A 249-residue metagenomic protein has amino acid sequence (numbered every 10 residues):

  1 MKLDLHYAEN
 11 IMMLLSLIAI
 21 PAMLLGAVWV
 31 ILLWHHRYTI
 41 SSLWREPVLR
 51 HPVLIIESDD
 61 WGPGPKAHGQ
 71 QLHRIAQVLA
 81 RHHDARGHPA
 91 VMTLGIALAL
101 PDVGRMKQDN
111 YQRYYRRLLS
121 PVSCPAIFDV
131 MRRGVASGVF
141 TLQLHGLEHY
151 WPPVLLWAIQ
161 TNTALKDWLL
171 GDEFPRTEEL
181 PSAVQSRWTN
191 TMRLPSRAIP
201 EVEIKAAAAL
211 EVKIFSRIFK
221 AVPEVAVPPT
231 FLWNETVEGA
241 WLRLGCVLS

Functional and structural regions predicted by a protein language model:
K2-V225, F231-S249: Catalytic alpha-helical scaffold of carbohydrate-active enzymes acting on polysaccharides/glycoconjugates
